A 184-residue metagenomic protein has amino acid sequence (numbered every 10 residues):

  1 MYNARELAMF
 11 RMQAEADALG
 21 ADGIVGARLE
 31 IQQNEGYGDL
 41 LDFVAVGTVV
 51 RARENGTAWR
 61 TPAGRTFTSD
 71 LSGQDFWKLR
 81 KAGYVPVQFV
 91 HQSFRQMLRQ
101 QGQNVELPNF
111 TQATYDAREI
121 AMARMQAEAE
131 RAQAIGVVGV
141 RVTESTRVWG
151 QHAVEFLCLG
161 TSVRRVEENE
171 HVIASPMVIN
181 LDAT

Functional and structural regions predicted by a protein language model:
M1-R28, V90, R95, G102-V142: Short, well-ordered alpha-helical segments
A4-A58: Hydrophobic, ordered structural segments
G23-E35, G136-V148, E170-M177: Short, conserved loop-to-beta-strand elements that form functional interface hotspots
D39-F110, T161-T184: Intrinsic disorder/low-complexity detector
A132-I135, V140-R147, A153-H171, T184: C-terminal functional regions that serve as terminal interaction/effector modules
